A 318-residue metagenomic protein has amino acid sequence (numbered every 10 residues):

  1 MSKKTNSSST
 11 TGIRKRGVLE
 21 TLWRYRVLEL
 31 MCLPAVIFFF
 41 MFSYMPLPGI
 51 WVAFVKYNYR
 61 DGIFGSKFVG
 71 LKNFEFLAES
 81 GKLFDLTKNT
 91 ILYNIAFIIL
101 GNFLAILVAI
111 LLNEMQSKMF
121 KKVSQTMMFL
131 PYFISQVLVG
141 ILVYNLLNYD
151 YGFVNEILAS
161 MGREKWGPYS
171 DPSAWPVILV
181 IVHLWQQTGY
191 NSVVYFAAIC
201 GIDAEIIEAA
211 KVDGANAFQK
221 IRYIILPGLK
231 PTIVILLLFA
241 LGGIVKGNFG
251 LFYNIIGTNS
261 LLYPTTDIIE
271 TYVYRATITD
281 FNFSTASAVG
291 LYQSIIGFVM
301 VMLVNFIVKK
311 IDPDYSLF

Functional and structural regions predicted by a protein language model:
M1-L22: Short, Lys/Arg-rich, polar N-terminal cytosolic tail immediately upstream of the first transmembrane signal-anchor
E20-F318: A structural signal for multi-pass alpha-helical bundles of membrane permease subunits that mediate small-molecule
